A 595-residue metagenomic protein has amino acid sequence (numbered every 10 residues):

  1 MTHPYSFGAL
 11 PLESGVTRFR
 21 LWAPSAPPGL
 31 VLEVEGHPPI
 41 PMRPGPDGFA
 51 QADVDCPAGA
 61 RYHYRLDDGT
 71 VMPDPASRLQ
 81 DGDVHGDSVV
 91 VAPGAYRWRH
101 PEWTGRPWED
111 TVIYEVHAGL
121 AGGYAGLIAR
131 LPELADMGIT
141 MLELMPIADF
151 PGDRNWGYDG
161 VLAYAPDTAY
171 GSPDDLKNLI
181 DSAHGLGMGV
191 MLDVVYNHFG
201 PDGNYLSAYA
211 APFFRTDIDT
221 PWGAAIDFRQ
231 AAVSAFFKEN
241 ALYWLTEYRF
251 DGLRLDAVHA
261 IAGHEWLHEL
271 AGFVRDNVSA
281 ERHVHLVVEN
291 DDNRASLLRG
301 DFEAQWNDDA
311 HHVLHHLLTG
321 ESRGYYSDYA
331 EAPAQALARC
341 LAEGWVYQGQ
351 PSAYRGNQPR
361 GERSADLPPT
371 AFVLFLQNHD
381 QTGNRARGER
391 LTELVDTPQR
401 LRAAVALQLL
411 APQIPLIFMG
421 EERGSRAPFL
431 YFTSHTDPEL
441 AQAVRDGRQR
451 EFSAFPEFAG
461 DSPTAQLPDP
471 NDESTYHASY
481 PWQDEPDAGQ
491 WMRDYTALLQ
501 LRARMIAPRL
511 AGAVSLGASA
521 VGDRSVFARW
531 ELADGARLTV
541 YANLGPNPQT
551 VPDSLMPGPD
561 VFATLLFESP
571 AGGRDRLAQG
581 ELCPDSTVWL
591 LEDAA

Functional and structural regions predicted by a protein language model:
M1-R18, P39-E115, G122, G126 (+2 more regions): The feature marks proteins involved in alpha-glucan
F19-L21, R537-N543: Short, well-ordered beta-strand segments enriched in hydrophobic/aromatic residues
F19-P39, P548-S569: Beta-strand-rich binding/interaction modules
A23, A58-A60, R576-A595: C-terminal beta-strand-rich structural cap/linker in extracellular carbohydrate-active enzymes
V84, A271-A459: Conserved alpha/beta catalytic core and glycan-binding cleft of carbohydrate-active enzymes
P101-W108, H117-V288, A295-L297: Substrate-binding/active-site clefts of carbohydrate-active enzymes
A121, A257-V258, R387-Q399, S479-G489: Active-site rim elements
Y347-P359, I417-F418, R423-F432, F458-L538: Glycan-recognition and catalytic regions of carbohydrate-active enzymes
